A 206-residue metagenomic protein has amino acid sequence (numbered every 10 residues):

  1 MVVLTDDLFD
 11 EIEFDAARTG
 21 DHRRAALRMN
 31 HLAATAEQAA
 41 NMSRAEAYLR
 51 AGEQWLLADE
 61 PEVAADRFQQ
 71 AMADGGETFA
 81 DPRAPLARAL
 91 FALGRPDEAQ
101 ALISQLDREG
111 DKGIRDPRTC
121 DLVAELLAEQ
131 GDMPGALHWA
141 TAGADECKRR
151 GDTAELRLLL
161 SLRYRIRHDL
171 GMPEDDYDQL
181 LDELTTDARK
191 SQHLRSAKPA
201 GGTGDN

Functional and structural regions predicted by a protein language model:
M1-A58, Q179-N206: N-terminal alpha-helical interaction modules that lie
V2-V3, A33-M42, Q69-T78, S104-R115 (+2 more regions): Solenoid-like repeat scaffolds
H22, E62, A92-A101, E125-W139 (+1 more regions): Alpha-helical linker/edge segments of TPR/alpha-solenoid repeat scaffolds and analogous pre-/post-domain helices
A25, E37, S43-R44, F79 (+3 more regions): Residues that mark the junctions of alpha-helical repeat units in TPR/alpha-solenoid scaffolds
A26-N30, A65, M72, Q100 (+2 more regions): Tetratricopeptide repeat
A45-L122: Alpha-helical adaptor scaffolds
R149-L162, N206: Acidic, Ser/Thr-rich low-complexity linear motifs
